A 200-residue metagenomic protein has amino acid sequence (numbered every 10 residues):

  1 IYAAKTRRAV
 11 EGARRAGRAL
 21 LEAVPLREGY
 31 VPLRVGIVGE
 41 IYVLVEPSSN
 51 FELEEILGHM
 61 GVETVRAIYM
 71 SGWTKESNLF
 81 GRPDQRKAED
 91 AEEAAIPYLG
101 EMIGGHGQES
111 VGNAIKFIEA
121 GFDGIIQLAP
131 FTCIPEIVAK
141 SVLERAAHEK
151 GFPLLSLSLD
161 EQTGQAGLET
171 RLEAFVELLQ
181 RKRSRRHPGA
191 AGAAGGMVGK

Functional and structural regions predicted by a protein language model:
I1-D90, I96: A charged, amphipathic alpha-helical module
I1-R14, R18, E177-K200: Cap/lid and interdomain-hinge subdomains that line or gate substrate/regulatory clefts in soluble alpha/beta enzymes
V35, E136, M197-G199: N-terminal processing/targeting junctions
G36, G121, G164, G189-G196: Generic detector of intrinsically disordered, low-complexity, polar/charged segments
P47-G72, G81-E89, L99-R186: Hydrophobic alpha/beta core scaffold segments
